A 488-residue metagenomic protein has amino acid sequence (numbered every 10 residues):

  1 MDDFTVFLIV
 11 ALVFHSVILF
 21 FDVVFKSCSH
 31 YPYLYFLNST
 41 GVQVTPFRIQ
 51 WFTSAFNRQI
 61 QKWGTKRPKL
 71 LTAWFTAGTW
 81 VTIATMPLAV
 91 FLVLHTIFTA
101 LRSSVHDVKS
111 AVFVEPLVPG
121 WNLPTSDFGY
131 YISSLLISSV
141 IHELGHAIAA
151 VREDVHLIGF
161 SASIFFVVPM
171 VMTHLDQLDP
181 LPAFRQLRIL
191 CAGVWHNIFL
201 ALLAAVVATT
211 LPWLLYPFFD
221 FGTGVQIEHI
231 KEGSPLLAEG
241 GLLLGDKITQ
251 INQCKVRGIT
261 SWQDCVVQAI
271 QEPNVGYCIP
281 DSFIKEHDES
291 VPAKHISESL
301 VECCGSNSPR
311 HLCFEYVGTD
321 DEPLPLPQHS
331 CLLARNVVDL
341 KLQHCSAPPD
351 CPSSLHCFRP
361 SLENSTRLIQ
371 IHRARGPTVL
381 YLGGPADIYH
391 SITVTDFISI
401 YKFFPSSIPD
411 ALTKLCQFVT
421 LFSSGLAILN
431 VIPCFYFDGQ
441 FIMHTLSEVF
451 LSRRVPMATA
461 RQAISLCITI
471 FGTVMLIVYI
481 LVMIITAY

Functional and structural regions predicted by a protein language model:
M1-Y488: Hydrophobic transmembrane alpha-helices and their immediate loop junctions in multi-pass integral membrane proteins
